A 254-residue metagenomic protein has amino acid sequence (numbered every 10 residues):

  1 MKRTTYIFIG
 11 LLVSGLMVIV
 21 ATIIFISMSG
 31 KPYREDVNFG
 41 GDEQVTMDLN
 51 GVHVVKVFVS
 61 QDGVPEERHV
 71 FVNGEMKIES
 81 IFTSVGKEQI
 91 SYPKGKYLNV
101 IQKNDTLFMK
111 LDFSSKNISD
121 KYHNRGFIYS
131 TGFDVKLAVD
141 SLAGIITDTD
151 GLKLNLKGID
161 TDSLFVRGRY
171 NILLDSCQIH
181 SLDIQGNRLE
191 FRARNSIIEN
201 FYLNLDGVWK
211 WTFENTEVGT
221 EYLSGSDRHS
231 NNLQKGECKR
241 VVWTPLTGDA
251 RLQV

Functional and structural regions predicted by a protein language model:
M1-R167, L173-D175, W211-E214, Y222-S226 (+1 more regions): Intrinsically disordered, low-complexity terminal regions
S176-S226: Intrinsically disordered, low-complexity segments enriched in Gly and acidic/Ser/Thr residues that form flexible
